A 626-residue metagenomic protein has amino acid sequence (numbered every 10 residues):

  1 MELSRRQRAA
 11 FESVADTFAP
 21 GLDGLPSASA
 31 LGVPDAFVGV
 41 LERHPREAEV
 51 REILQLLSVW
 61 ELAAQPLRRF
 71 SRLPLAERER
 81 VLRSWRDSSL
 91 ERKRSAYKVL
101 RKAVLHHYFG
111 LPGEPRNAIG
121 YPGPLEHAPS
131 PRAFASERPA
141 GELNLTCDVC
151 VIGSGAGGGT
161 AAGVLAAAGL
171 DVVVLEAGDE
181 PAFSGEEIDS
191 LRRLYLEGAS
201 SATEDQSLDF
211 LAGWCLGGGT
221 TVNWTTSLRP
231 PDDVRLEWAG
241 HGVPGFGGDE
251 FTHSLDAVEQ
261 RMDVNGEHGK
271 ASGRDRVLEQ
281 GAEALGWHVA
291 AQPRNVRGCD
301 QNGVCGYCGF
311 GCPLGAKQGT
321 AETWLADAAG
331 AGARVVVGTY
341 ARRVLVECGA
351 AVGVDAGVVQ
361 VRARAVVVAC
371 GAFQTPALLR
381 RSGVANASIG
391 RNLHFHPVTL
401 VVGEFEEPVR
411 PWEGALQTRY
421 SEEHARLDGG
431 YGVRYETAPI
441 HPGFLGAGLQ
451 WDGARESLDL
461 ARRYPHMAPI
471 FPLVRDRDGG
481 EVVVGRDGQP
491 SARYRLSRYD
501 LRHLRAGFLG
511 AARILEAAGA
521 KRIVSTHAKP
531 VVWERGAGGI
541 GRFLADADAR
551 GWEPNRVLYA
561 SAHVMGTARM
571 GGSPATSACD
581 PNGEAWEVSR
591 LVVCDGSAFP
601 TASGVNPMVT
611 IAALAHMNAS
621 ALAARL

Functional and structural regions predicted by a protein language model:
M1-F109: Flexible, low-complexity segments enriched for small/polar residues
G39-R43, L62-A64, E79-V81, S88-E91 (+5 more regions): C-terminal lid/capping helical subdomain adjacent to the catalytic/cofactor pocket in oxidative enzymes
L75-A76, S84-D87, A96, L216 (+4 more regions): Rossmann-like flavin
H107-Y108, G113, A118-G141, G245-A341 (+3 more regions): Conserved redox-cofactor binding core of oxidoreductases
T146-V174: N-terminal Rossmann-like FAD-binding beta1-loop-alpha1 element of flavoenzymes
V164-V173, G178-D189, D209, C215 (+8 more regions): Glycine-rich loop(s) and the adjacent beta-strand/alpha-helix scaffold that form part
L170, A177-T225, R229-D233, D275-E283: N-terminal FAD cofactor-binding segment of flavoenzymes
N223, P244, N386-L515, R522 (+4 more regions): FAD cofactor-binding and catalytic pocket of flavoenzymes
